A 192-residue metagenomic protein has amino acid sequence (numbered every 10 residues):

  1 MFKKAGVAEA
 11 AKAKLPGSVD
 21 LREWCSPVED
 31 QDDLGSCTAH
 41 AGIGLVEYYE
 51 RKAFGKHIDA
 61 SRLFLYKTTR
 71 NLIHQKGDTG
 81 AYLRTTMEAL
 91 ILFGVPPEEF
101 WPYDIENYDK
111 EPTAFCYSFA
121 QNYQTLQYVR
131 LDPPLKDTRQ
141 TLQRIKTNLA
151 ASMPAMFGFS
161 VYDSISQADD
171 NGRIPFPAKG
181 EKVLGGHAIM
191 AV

Functional and structural regions predicted by a protein language model:
M1-W24: Non-catalytic, low-structured ubiquitin/UBL-interacting segments
A5, K12-L15, I43-E47, N71-V192: Predominantly the structural core of cysteine protease catalytic domains
E23-H57, R62, R70, D78-L92: Active-site-adjacent structural elements in enzyme catalytic domains
L65: Major-groove recognition helix of helix-turn-helix-like DNA-binding domains
